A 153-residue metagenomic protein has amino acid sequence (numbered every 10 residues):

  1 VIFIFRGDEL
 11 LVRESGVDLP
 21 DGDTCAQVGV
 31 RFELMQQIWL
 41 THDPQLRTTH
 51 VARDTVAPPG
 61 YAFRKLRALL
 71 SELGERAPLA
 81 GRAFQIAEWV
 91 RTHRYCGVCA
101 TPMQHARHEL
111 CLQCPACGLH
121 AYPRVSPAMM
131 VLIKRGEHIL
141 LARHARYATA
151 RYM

Functional and structural regions predicted by a protein language model:
V1-A77: N-terminal alpha-helical interaction blocks
R31, L70-R82, I86, R135 (+1 more regions): Short, structured coil/loop segments at alpha-helix boundaries
Q36, R67-L70, R107, V125 (+2 more regions): Solvent-exposed, flexible loop/coil residues
H42, H50, H93, H105-H108 (+3 more regions): Histidine (H) residue identity feature
G60-R64, A80, V98-A100, R135-L141: Short, functional N-terminal and low-complexity linear motifs
A68-R76, V90-R91, H144-T149: Short amphipathic alpha-helical segments, especially helix-boundary/capping motifs
L79-M129: Acidic, metal-coordinating catalytic segment for phosphate/diphosphate chemistry, firing primarily on the Nudix
C111-M153: N-terminal strand-loop-strand
